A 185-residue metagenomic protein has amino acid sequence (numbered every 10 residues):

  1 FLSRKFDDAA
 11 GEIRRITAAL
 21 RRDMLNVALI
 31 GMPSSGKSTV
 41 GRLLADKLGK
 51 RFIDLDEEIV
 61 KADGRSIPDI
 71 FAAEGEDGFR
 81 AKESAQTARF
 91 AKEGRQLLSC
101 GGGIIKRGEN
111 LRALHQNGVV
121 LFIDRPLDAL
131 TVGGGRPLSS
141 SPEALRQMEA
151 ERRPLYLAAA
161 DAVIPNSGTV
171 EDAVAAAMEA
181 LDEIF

Functional and structural regions predicted by a protein language model:
F1-D23, T39, L43, K47 (+3 more regions): NTP-dependent small-molecule kinase module
N26: Walker A (P-loop) ATP-phosphate-binding motif of ABC ATPase nucleotide-binding domains
L29: Hydrophobic anchor at the beta1->P-loop junction of P-loop NTPases
M32: P-loop (Walker A) phosphate-binding loop of NTP-binding proteins
G36: Conserved glycine(s) of the Walker
R51-H115, L155: ATP-dependent small-molecule kinase phosphotransfer cores that center on conserved nucleotide phosphate-binding segments
G102-I105, P126-D128, T169: Short glycine-rich anion-binding loops that position phosphate/pyrophosphate groups of nucleotides and phosphorylated
Q116-L155, A162: A glycine- and Lys/Arg-enriched "phosphate-lid" helix/loop adjacent to the NTP-binding pocket of small-molecule kinases
